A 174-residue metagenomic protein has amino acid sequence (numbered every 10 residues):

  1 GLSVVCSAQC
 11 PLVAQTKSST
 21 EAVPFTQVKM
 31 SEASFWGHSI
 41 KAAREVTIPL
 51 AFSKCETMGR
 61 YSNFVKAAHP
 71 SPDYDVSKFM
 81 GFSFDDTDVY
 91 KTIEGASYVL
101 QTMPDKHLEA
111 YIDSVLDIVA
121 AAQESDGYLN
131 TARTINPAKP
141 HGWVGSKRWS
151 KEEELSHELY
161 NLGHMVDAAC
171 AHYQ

Functional and structural regions predicted by a protein language model:
G1-S7: Bacterial N-terminal signal peptides
C10-Q174: Glycan-recognition and catalytic cores of secretory/periplasmic carbohydrate-active enzymes
